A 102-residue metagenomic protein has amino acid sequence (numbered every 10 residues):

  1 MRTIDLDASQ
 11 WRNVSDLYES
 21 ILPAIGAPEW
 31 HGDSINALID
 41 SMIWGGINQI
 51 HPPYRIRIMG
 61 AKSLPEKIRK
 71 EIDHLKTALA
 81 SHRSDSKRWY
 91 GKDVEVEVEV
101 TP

Functional and structural regions predicted by a protein language model:
M1-E29, W44-P102: N-terminal intrinsically disordered, low-complexity segments enriched in P/E/S/T
H31-I35: A short, aromatic/hydrophobic, helix- or strand-capping loop or linear motif that either lines the entrance/gate
S41: Short acidic/histidine-centered micro-motifs embedded in hydrophobic/aromatic stretches that mark compact functional
